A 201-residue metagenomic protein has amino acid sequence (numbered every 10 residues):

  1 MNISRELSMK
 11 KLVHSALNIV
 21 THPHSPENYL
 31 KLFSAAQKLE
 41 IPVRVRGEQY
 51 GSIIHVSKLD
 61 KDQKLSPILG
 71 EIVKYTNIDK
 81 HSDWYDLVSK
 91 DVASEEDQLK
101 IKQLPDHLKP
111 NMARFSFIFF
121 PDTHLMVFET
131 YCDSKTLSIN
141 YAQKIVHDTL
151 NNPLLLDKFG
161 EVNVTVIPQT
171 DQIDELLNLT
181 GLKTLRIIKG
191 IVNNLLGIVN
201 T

Functional and structural regions predicted by a protein language model:
M1-D91, D133-T201: Terminal interaction module
I68-S134: Long, hydrophobic/aromatic-enriched structural stretches that serve as scaffold segments
